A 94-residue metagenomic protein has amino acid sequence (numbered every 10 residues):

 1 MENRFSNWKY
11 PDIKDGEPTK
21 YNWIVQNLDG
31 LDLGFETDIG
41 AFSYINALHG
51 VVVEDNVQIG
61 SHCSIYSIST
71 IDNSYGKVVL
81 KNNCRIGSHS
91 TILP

Functional and structural regions predicted by a protein language model:
M1-L93: Domain-scale signature associated with acetyltransferase and cell-envelope carbohydrate enzymes
